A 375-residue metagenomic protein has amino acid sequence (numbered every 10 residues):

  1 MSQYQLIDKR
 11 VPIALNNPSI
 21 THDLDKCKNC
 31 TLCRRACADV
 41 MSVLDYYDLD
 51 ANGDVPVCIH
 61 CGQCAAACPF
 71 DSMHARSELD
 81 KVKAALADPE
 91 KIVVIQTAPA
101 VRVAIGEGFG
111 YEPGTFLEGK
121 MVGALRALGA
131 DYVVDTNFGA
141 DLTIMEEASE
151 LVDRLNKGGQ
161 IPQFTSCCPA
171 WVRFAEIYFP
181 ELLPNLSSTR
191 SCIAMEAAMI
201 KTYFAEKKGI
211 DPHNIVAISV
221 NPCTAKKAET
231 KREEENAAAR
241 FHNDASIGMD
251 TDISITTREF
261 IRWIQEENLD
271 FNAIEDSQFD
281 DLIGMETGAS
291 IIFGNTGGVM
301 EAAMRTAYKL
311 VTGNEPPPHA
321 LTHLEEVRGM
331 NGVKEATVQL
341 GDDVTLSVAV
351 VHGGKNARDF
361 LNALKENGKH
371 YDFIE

Functional and structural regions predicted by a protein language model:
Y4-L6, R10, S19-H22, K26-N52 (+2 more regions): Iron-sulfur cluster-binding cysteine motifs and their immediate structural context in ferredoxin-like electron-transfer
Y46-D54, E181-S187: Short helix/strand-bridging catalytic loops that position acidic/His residues to coordinate divalent metals and engage
D48-H60, F116-M121, R173: Short low-complexity stretches enriched in small and charged residues
A75-E375: Iron-sulfur-associated redox domains of electron-transfer enzymes in respiratory and anaerobic energy metabolism
